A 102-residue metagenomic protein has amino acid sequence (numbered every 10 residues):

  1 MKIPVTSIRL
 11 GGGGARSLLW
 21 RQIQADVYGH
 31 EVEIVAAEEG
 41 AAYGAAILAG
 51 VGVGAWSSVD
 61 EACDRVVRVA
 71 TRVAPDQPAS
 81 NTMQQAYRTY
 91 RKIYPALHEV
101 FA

Functional and structural regions predicted by a protein language model:
M1-A102: Glycine/Thr-rich phosphate-binding loops that ligate phosphate moieties of nucleotide and other phosphorylated ligands
